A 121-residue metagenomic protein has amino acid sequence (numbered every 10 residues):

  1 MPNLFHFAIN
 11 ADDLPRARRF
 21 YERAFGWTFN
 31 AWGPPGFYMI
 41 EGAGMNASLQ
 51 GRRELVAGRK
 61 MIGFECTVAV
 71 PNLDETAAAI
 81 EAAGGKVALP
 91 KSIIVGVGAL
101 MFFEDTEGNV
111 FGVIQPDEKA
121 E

Functional and structural regions predicted by a protein language model:
M1-R19, M45-N46, F64-V68, P116-E121: N-terminal beta-strand motif that seeds the catalytic metal site of vicinal oxygen chelate
L4-D12, L55-E81, A99-E104: Vicinal oxygen chelate
I9, A77, A83-E121: Vicinal oxygen chelate
A17-Y21, I80, G108: Conserved active-site tyrosine of GNAT-family acetyltransferases
R23, F37, E65, L100-M101 (+1 more regions): Residue-level detection of beta-strand scaffold positions
R23-F29, G84-V87: Conserved acetyl-CoA-binding loop of GNAT-fold acetyltransferases
W27-M61, V110-P116: Conserved short beta-strand elements that form part of the metal-binding/catalytic scaffold of enzyme active sites
